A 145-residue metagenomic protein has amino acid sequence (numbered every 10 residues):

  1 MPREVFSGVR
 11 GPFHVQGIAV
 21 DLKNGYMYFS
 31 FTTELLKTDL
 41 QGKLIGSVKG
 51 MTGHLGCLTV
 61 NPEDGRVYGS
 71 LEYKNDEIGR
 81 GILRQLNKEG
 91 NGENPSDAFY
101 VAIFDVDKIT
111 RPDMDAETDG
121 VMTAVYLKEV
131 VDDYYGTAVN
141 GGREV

Functional and structural regions predicted by a protein language model:
P2-G8, D107-E144: Surface-exposed loop and turn segments in beta-propeller and other repeat-based domains that flank or scaffold
E4-T33: Beta-strand-rich domains and repeat architectures in extracellular enzymes and scaffolds, especially beta-propellers
P12-A19, T52-N61, L127-V145: Repeated scaffold domains used in trafficking and secretory/extracellular systems, primarily beta-propellers
H14, Q41-N91: Blade-loop segments of beta-propeller domains
M27-S30, V67-E72, V145: Hydrophobic core segments of beta-strands in well-ordered, beta-rich domains
T32-L36, K74: Loop/turn residues immediately N-terminal
D39-K43, V106-I109: Short loop/turn segments that connect beta-strands within beta-propeller blades
I82-T110: Beta-propeller blade signature
